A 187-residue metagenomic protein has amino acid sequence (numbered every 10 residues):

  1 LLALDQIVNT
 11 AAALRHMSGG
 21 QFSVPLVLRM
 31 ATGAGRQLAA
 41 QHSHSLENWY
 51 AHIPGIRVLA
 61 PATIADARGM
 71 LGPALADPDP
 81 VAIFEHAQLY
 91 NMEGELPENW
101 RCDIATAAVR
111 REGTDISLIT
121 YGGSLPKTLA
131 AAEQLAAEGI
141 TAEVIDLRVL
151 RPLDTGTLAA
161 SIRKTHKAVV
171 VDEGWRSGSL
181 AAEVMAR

Functional and structural regions predicted by a protein language model:
L1-L2, A31, A60-A62, G174-S177: Active-site nucleophile and cofactor-binding loops and adjacent substrate-binding regions of central metabolic enzymes
L1-Q21, A182: Thiamine diphosphate
D5-L14, H42-W49, R187: A glycine- and small-aliphatic-rich helix-loop capping segment at beta-alpha/alpha-beta transitions that lines
A13, D66-L71, C102-T106: Glycine-rich, charged/polar anion/phosphate-binding loops that engage phosphate groups from diverse ligands
M17-D77, T141: Conserved thiamine diphosphate
Q21-V27, G35-Q37, A87-R187: Thiamine diphosphate
A74, P78-P80, V184-R187: Glycine- and acidic-residue-enriched helix-capping/beta->alpha junction motif
